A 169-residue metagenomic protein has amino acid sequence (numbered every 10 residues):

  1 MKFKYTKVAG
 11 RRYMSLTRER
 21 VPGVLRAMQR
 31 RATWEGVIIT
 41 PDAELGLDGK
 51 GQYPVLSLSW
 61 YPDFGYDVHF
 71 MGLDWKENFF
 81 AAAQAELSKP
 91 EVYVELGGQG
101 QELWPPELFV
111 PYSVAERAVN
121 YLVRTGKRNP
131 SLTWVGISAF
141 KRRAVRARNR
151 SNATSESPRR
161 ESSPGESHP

Functional and structural regions predicted by a protein language model:
M1-I38, M71-P169: Acidic, proline/glycine-rich low-complexity IDRs
R31-E77: Amphipathic, interaction-prone secondary-structure segments
